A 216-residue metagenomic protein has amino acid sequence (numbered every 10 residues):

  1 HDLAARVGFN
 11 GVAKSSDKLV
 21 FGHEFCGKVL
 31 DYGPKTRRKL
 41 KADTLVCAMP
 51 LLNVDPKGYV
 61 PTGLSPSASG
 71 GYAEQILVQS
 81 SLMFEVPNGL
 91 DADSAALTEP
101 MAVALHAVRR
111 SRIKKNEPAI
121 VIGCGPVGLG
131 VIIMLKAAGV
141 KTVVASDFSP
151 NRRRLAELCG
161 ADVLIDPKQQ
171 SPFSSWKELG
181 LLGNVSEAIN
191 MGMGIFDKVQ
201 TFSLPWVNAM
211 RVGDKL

Functional and structural regions predicted by a protein language model:
H1-R6: Cytochrome P450 core scaffold surrounding the K-helix E-X-X-R motif and the conserved "meander" helix-loop region
V7-L52, S69, P87-G89: Glycine-rich beta-strand-centered segment in the early N-terminal region that forms part of a ligand/cofactor-binding
K14, V46-I122: NAD(P)H dinucleotide-binding glycine-rich loop of Rossmann-like/cofactor-binding domains, especially the beta1-alpha1
K39-L40, I113, M210: Short, well-ordered loop/turn sites that connect or cap secondary structure elements
A42-D43, N116, G213: Loop/turn positions that initiate beta-strands
R109, I132-A137: Surface-exposed amphipathic alpha-helices with a cationic face
V121-C124, K136-L216: Adenosine-nucleotide cofactor-binding segment
G128-L129: N-terminal Rossmann-fold NAD(P) dinucleotide-binding loop
